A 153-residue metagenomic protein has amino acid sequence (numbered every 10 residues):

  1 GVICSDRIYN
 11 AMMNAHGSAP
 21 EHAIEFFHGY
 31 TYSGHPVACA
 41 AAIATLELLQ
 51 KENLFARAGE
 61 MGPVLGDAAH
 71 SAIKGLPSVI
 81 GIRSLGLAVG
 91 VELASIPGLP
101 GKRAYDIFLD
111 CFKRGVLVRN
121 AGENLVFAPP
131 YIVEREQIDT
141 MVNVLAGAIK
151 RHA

Functional and structural regions predicted by a protein language model:
G1-A153: Conserved N-terminal phosphate-binding loop of PLP-dependent enzymes in the Aspartate aminotransferase
